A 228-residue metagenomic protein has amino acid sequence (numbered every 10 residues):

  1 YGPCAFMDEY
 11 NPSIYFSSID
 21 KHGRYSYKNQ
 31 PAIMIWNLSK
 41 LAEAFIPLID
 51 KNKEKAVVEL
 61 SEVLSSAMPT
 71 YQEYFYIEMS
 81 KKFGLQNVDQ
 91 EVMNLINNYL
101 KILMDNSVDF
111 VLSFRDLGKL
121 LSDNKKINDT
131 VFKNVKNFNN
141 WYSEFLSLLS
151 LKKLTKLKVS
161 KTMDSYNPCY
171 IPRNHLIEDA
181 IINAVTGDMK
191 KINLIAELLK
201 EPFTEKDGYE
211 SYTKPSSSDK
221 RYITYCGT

Functional and structural regions predicted by a protein language model:
G2-I19: Flexible glycine/proline-rich, aromatic-decorated loop/lid segments
S18-T228: Regulatory N- and C-terminal appendages and interdomain linkers associated with kinase/kinase-like NTP transferase
